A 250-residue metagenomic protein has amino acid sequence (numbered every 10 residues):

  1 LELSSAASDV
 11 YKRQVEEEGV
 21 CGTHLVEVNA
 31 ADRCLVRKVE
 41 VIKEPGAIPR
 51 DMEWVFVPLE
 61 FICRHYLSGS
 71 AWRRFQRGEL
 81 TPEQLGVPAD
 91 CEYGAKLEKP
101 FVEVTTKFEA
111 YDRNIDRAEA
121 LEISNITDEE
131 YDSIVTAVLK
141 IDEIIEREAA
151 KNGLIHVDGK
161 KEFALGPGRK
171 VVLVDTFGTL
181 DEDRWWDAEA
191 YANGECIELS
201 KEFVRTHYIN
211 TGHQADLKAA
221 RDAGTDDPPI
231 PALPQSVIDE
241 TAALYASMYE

Functional and structural regions predicted by a protein language model:
L1-A7, Y11: Single conserved hydrophobic/aromatic residue that forms the stacking wall/gate of nucleotide- or nucleobase-binding
L3, L59, I134-I141, T241 (+1 more regions): Hydrophobic (often cysteine-bearing) scaffold residues that line and stabilize catalytic clefts of nucleotide/cofactor
E17-E122: SsDNA-processing nucleotidyl-transfer enzymes
G22-V28, A149-G166: A short glycine-rich, hydrophobically flanked beta-strand micro-motif that places a catalytic Asp/Glu for divalent metal
I62, H156-K160, L173: A structural signal for short, well-ordered beta-strand segments and their strand-loop junctions that often border
H65-L67, F163-P167, F177-G178: Short, flexible loop/turn elements at secondary-structure junctions
R77-D132, K170, F177-E250: Anionic ligand-binding catalytic core segments
I126-V157: A long amphipathic alpha-helix within ATP-dependent nucleotide-binding catalytic cores
